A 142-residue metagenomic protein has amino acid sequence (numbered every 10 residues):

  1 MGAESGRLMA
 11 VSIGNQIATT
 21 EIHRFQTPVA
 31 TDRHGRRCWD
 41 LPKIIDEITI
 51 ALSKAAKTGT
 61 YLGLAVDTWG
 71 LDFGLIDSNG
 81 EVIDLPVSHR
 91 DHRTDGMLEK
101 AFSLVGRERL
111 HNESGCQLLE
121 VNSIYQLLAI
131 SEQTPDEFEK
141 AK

Functional and structural regions predicted by a protein language model:
M1-D84, N112: N-terminal glycine/serine-rich phosphate-binding loop of ATP-dependent small-molecule kinases, especially carbohydrate
S53-K142: Glycine-rich phosphate-binding/catalytic subdomain of phosphoryl-transfer and nucleotide/sugar-phosphate-processing
